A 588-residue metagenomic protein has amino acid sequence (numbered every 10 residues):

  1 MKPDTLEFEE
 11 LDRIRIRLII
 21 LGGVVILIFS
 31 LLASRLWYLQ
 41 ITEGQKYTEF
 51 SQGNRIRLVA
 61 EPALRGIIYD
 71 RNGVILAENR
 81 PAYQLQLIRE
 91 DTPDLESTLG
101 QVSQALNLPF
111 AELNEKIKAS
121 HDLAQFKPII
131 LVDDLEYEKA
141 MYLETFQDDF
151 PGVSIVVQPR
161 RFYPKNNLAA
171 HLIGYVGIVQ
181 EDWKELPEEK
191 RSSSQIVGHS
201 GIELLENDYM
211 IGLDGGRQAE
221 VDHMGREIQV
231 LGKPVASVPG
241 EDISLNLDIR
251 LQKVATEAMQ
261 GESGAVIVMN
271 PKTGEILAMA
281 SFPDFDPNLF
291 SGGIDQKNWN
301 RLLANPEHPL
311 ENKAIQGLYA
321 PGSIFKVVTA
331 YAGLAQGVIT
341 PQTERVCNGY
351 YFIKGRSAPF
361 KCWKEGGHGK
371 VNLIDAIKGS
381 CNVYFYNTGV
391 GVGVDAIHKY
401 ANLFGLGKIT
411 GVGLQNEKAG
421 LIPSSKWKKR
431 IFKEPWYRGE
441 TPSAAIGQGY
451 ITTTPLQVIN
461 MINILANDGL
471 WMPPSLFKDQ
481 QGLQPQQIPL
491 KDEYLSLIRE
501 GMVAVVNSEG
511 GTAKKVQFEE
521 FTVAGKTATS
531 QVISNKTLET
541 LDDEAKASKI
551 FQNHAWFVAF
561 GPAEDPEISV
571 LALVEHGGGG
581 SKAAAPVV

Functional and structural regions predicted by a protein language model:
M1-Q296, L318, V338-T340, V346 (+3 more regions): Periplasmic/cell-envelope proteins involved in peptidoglycan metabolism and beta-lactam response
K2-F8, A77, V221-G232, K272-S323 (+2 more regions): Beta-lactam-recognizing serine transpeptidase/beta-lactamase-like catalytic domain environment
